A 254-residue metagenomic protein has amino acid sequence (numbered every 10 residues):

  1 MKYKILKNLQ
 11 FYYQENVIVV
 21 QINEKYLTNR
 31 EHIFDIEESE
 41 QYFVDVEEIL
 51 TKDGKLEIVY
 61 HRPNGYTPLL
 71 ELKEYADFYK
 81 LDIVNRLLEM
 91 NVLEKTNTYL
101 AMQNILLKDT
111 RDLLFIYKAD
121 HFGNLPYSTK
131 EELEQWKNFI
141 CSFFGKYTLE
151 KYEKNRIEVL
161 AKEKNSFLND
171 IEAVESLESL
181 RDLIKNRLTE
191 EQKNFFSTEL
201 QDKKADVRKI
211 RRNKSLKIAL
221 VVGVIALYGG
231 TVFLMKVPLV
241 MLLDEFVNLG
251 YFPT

Functional and structural regions predicted by a protein language model:
M1-Y75, R211-M235: ATP-binding glycine-rich loop module of kinase domains
I5-L6, L27, L50, L69-L72 (+7 more regions): Extended hydrophobic/Leu-rich segments
Y12, K80, L107-K108: Acidic/polar residues at beta-strand termini and the immediately following turn/coil
N23-L27, P63-G65, M90, T110 (+1 more regions): Generic structural motif
R30-F43, L69-A101, L133, K137-Y147: Conserved kinase catalytic-core helix
I58-Y60, L87, I105, F115: Long, contiguous hydrophobic alpha-helical segments, chiefly transmembrane helices and signal peptides
E94-N213: C-lobe/activation-segment region of protein kinase-like
F195-T254: C-terminal single-pass membrane-anchor helix
